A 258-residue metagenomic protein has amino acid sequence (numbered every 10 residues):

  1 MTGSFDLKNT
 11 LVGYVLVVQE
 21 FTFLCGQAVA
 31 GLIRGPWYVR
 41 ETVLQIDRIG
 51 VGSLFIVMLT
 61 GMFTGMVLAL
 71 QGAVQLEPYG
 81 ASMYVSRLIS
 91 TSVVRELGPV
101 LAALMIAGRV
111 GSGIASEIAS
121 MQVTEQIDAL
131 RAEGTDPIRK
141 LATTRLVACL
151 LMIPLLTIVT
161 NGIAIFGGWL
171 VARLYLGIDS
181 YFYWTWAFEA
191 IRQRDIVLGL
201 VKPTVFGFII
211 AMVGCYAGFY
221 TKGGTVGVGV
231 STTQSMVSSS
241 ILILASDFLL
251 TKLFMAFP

Functional and structural regions predicted by a protein language model:
M1-R40, A217-G218, K222: Short, membrane-interfacial amphipathic segments enriched in basic
I33-M58: Membrane-interface helix starts
R48, I56, T60, S82-I114 (+4 more regions): Loop-to-helix entry region at the N-terminal start of transmembrane alpha-helices in multi-pass membrane transporters
T60-F63, A103-A107, T143-A172, V205 (+3 more regions): Hydrophobic alpha-helical transmembrane segments that constitute the membrane-spanning cores of multi-pass membrane
Q71-V94, G162-T204, M212-T232, L253-P258: Membrane-interfacial helix-loop-helix connectors in multipass membrane proteins
I118-T143, T225-V228: Short cytoplasmic-facing helical segments at TM-TM junctions of multi-pass membrane proteins
E125, P137-T157, S231, S235: Start (N-cap) of specific transmembrane helices in multi-pass transporter permeases
R139-V147, V237-P258: Hydrophobic alpha-helical transmembrane segments of integral membrane proteins
